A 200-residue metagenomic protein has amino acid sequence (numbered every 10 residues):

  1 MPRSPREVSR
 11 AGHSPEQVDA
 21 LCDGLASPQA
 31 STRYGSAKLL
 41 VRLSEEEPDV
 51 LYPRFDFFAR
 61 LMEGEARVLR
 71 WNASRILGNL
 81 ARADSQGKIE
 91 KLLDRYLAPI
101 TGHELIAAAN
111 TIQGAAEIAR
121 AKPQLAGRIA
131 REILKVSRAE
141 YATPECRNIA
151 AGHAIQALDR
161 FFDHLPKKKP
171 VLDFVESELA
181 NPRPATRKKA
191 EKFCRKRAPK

Functional and structural regions predicted by a protein language model:
M1-E7, H13, H153, L165-K200: Eukaryotic acidic, Ser/Thr-rich intrinsically disordered low-complexity regions
P5-R6, C22, A37, S74 (+6 more regions): Hydrophobic core positions within HEAT/HEAT-like alpha-solenoid repeats
G12-G24, P48-L61, Q86-P99, P123-R138 (+2 more regions): Amphipathic alpha-helical scaffolding segments comprising HEAT/armadillo-like alpha-solenoid repeats
P28-A30, E65-R67, H103-L105, Y141-T143 (+2 more regions): Short inter-helical turns and helix N-cap capping residues of alpha-solenoid HEAT/ARM repeat scaffolds
R33-L43, D56-F57, W71-N79: Non-membrane alpha-helical segments in proteins
V41-R42, G78, A116-E117, G152-D159 (+1 more regions): Structural signature of alpha-helical solenoid repeat scaffolds
E63-G114: Hydrophobic, well-structured mid-protein blocks that either form specific transmembrane helices
